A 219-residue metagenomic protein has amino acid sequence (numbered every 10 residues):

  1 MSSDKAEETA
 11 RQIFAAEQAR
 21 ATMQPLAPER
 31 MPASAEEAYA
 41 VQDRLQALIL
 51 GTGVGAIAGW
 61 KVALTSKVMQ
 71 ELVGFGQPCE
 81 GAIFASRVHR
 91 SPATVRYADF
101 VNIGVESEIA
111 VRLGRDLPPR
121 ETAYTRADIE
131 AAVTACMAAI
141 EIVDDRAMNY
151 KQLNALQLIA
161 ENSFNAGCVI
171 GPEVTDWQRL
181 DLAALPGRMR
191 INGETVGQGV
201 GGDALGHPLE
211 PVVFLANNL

Functional and structural regions predicted by a protein language model:
S2-H207, V212: Catalytic-core "active-site belt" of small-molecule-metabolizing enzymes, emphasizing His/Asp/Glu-rich regions
V212-L219: Short, intrinsically disordered, charge-balanced linker/junction segments flanking boundaries in proteins
